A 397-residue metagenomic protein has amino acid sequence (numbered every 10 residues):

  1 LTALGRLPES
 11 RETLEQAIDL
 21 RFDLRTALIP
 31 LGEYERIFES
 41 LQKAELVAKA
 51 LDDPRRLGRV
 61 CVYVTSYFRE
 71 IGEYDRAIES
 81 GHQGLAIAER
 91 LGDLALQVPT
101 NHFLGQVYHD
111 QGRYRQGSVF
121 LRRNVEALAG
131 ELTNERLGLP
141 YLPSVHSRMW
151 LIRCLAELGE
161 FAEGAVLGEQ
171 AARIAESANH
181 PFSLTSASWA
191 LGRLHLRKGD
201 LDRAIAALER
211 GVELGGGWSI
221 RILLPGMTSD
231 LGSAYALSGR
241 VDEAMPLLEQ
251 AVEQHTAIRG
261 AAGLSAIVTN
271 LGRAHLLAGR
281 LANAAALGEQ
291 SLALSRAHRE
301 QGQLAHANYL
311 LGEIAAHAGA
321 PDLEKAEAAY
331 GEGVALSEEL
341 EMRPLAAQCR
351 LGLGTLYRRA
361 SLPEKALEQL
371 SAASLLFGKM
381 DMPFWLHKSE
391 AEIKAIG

Functional and structural regions predicted by a protein language model:
L1-A127, T133-R136, M149-V166, F182 (+10 more regions): Inter-helical turn/loop elements of alpha-helical hairpins
P143-S147: Extended HEAT/HEAT-like alpha-solenoid repeat tracts in very large eukaryotic scaffold/adaptor proteins
G164-V252: Acidic, glycine-rich loop-and-beta core segments that form the ion-binding/anion-interacting portion of active sites
A266-L277: Long, well-ordered mid-to-C-terminal structural blocks that present hydrophobic/aromatic surfaces
S291: Anionic-ligand binding region
A305-A316: Active-site pocket-lining segment
E324-E327: Short hydrophobic alpha-helices at membrane interfaces in multi-pass membrane enzymes
K394-G397: Cytosolic linker/terminal segments flanking nucleotidyl-cyclase catalytic modules
